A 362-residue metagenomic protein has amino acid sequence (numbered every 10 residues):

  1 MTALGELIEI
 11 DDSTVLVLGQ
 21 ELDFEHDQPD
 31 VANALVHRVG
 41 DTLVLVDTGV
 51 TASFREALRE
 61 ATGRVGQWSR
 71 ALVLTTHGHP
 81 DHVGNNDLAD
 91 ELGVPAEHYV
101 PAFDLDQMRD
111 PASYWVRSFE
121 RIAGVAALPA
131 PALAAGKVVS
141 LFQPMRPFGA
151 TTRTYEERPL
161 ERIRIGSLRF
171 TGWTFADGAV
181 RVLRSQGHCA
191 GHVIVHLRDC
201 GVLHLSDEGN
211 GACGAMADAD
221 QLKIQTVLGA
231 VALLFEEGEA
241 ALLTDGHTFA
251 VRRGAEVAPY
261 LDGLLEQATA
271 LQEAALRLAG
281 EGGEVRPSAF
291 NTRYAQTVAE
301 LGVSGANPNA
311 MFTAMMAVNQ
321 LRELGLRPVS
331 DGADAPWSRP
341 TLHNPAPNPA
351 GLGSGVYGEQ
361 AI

Functional and structural regions predicted by a protein language model:
G5-G66, I194-D207: Conserved beta-strand hairpin/beta-sheet module of binuclear metal-dependent hydrolase folds, prominently
G19, V36-H37, P159-R198, V202: Core dinuclear metal-dependent hydrolase active-site scaffold
V46-G49, R70-H79, H98-A102, R184-G187 (+2 more regions): Active-site neighborhood of phospho(di)ester-bond hydrolases with catalytic His/Asp-centered motifs
T51-S53, G78-G84, L105-Q107, C189-H192 (+2 more regions): Active-site environment of divalent metal-dependent phosphoester hydrolases
S53-R55, R59-F175: Active-site HxH/HxHxD metal-binding segment of metal-dependent hydrolases
L92, Q225-S288: Divalent-metal (often Zn2+) His-rich catalytic cores of metallo-beta-lactamase-fold enzymes
L183-K223, L228-A232: Active-site-proximal loop/helix segments of hydrolase catalytic cores
A274-I362: C-terminal regulatory/interaction regions
